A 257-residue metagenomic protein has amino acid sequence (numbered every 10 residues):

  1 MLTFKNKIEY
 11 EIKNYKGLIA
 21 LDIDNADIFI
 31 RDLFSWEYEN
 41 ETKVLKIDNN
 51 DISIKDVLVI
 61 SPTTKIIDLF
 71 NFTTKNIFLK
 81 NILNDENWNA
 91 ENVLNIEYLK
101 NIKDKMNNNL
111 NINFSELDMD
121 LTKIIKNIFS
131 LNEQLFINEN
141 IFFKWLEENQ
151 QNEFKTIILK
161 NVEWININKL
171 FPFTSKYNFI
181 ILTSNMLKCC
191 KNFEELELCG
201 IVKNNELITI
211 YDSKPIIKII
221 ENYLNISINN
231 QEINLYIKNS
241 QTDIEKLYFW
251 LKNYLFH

Functional and structural regions predicted by a protein language model:
M1-K80, N239-H257: Glycine-rich P-loop/Walker A and Walker A-like loops and their local beta1-loop-alpha1 context in P-loop NTPases
I19-D24, I158-W164, L182-N185: Structural motif
D32, I167-F173: A short acidic, amphipathic alpha-helical/loop segment
N84-I141: Conserved P-loop NTPase mechanochemical-coupling segment
K123-K169: Conserved helicase/translocase P-loop NTPase motor core
E163-I165, T174-I201: Sensor-1/coupling segment of RecA-like P-loop NTPase cores
F193-P215: A short helix-turn-beta junction within AAA+ P-loop NTPase domains corresponding to the substrate/partner-engaging
S213-H257: Preference for solvent-exposed, low-hydrophobicity sequence contexts
